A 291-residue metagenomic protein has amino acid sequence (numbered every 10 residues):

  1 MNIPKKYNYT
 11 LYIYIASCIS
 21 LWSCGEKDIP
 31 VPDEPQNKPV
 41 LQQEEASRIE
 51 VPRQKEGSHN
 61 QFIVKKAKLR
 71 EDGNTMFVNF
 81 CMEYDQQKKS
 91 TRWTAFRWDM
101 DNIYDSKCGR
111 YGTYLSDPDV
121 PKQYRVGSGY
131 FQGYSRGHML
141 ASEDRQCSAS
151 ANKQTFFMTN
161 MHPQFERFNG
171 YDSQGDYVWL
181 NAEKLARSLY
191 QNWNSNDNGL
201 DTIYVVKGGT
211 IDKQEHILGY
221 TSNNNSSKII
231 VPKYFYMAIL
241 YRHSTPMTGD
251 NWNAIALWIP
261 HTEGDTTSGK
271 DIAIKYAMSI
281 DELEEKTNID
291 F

Functional and structural regions predicted by a protein language model:
M1-E34: Bacterial Sec-dependent N-terminal signal peptides
C24-F291: Domain-level detector for secreted/extracellular nuclease and nuclease-toxin modules, and for the ENPP-like C-terminal
